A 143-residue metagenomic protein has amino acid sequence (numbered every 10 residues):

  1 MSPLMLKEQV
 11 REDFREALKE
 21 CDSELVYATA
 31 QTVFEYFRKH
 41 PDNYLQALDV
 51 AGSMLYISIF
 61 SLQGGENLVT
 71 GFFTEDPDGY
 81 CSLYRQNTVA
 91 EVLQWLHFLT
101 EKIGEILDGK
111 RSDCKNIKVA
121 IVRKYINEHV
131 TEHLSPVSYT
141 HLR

Functional and structural regions predicted by a protein language model:
M1-G109, K115-K118: Hydrophobic, helix-rich cores of sensory/ligand-binding and other regulatory modules that couple small-molecule
S112-L134: A short, Lys/Arg-enriched amphipathic alpha-helix from helix-turn-helix/homeodomain DNA-binding modules
V137: Residues within helix-turn-helix
T140-H141: Conserved small/polar residues in nucleotide/adenosyl-binding loops
